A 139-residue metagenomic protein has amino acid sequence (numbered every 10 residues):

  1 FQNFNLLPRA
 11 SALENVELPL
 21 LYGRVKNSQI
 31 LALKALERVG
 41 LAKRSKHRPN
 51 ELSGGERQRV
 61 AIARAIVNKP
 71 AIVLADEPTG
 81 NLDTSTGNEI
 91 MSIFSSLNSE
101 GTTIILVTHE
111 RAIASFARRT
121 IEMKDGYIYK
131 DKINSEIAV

Functional and structural regions predicted by a protein language model:
F1-M123: ABC family nucleotide-binding domain
T120-I133: H-loop (His-switch) and adjacent beta-strand-loop-beta switch element of ABC-type ATPase nucleotide-binding domains
N134-V139: ABC ATPase nucleotide-binding domains
